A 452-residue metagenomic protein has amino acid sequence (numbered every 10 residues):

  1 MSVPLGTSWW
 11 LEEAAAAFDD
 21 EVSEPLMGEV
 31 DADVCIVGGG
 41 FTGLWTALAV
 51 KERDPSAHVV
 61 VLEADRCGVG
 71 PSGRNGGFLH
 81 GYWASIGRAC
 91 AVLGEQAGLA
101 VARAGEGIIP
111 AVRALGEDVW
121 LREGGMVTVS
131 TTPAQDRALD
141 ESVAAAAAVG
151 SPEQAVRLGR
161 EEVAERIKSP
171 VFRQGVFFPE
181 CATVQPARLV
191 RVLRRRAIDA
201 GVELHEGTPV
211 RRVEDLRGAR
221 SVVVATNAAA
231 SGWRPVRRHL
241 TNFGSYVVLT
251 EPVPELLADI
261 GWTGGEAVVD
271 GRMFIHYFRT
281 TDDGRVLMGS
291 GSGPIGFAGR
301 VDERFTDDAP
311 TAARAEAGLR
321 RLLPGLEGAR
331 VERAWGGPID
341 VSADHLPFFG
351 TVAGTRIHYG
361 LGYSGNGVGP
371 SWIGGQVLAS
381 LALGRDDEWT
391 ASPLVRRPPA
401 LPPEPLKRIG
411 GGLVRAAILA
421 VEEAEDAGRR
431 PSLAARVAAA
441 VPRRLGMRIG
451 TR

Functional and structural regions predicted by a protein language model:
M1-V34, E52-R53, A57-H58, A84 (+1 more regions): Extreme N-terminal leader/targeting segments of oxidoreductases
V34-V37, L62, V210, R217-A229: Short hydrophobic core segments
K51-R74: Glycine-rich FAD pyrophosphate-binding loop
G77, E117-L121, G218-A225, A229-E255 (+2 more regions): Active-site substrate-recognition segment that forms the wall of the catalytic cavity or substrate channel
Y82-E161: Dinucleotide-binding Rossmann-like beta1-alpha1 core, especially the glycine-rich loop that anchors the ADP
A100-I109, V129-A138, V176-R195, H205 (+1 more regions): Short beta-strand to alpha-helix junction loop
A144-A147, P170-R220: Helical element adjacent to the flavin cofactor pocket in flavoenzyme catalytic cores
E180, P294-T306, P310-A417: C-terminal catalytic lobe of FAD-dependent flavoproteins
